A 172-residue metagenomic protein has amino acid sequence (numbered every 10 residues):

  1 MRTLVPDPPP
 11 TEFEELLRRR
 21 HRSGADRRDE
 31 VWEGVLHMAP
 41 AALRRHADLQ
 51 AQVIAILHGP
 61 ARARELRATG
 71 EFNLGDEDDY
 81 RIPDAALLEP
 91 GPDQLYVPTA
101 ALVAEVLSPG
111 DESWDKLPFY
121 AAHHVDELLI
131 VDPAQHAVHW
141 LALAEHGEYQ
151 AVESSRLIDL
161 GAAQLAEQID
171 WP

Functional and structural regions predicted by a protein language model:
M1-P172: Gly/Pro/Ser/Thr-rich low-complexity, intrinsically disordered segments predominantly at protein N-termini
